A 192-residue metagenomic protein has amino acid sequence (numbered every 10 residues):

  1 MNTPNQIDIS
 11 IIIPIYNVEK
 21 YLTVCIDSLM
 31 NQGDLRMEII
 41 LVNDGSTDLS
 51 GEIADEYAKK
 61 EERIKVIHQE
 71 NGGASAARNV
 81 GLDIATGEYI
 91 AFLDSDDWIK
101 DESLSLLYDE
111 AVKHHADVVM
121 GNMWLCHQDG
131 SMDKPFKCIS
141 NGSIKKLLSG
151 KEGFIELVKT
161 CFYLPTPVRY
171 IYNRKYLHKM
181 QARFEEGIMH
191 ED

Functional and structural regions predicted by a protein language model:
M1-D192: Nucleotide-sugar donor-binding/catalytic module of glycosyltransferases that assemble extracellular/cell-envelope
